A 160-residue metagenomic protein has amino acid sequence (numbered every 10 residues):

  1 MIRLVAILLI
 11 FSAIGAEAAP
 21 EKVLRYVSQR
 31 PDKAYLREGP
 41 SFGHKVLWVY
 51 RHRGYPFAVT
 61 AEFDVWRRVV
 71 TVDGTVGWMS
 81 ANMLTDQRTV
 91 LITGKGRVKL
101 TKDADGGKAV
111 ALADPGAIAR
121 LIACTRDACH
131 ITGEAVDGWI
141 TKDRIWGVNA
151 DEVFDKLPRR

Functional and structural regions predicted by a protein language model:
M1-I7: Sec-dependent signal peptide recognition, specifically the positively charged N-region followed immediately by
L9-F11: Alpha-helical transmembrane segments and their juxtamembrane interface "caps" in small multi-pass membrane proteins
A13-G15: N-terminal signal peptide c-region/cleavage motif recognized by signal peptidases
E17-E38, V49-R53, T60-A117, L121-A135 (+1 more regions): SH3-family beta-barrel domains
F42: A short, aromatic/hydrophobic, helix- or strand-capping loop or linear motif that either lines the entrance/gate
